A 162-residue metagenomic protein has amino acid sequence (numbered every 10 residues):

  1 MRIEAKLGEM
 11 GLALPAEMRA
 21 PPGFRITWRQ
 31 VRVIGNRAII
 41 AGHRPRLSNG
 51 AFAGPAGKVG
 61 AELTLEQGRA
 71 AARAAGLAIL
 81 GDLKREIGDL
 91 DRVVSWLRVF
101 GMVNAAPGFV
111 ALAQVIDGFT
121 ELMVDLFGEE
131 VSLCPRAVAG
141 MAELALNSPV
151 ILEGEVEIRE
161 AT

Functional and structural regions predicted by a protein language model:
M1-L77, G81-F100, A105-T162: N-terminal presequence-like segments and the immediate start of the first folded domain
